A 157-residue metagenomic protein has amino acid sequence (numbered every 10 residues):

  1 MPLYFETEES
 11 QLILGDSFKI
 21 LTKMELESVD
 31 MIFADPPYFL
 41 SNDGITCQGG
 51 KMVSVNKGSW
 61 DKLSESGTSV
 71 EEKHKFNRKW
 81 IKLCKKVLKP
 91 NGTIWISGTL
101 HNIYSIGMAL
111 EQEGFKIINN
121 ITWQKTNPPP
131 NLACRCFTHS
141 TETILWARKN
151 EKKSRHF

Functional and structural regions predicted by a protein language model:
P2-F157: Core catalytic lobe of class I
